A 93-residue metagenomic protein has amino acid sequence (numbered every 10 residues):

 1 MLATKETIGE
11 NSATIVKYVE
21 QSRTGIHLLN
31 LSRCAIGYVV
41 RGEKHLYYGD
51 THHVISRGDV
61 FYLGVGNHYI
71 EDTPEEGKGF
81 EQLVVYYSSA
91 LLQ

Functional and structural regions predicted by a protein language model:
A3-T4: N-terminal segment immediately downstream of the Sec signal-peptide cleavage site in secreted/extracellular proteins
E10-Q93: N-terminal regulatory/effector-sensing and dimerization cores that precede helix-turn-helix DNA-binding domains
